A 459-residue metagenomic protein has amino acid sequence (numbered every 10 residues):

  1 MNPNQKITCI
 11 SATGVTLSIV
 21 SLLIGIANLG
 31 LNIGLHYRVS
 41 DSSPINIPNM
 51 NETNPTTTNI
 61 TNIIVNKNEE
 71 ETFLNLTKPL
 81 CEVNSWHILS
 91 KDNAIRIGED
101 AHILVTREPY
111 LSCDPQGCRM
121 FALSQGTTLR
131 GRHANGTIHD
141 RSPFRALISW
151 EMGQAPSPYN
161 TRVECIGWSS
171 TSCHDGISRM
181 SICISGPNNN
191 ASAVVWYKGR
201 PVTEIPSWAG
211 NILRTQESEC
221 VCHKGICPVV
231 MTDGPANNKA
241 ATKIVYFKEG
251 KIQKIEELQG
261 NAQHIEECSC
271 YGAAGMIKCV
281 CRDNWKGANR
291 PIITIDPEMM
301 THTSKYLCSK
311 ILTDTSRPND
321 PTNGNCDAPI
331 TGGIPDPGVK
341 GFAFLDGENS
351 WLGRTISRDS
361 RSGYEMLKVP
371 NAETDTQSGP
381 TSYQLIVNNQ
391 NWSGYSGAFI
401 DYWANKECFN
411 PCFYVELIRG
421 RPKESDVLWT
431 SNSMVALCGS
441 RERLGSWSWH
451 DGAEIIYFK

Functional and structural regions predicted by a protein language model:
I7, S11-G14, S21, N28 (+2 more regions): Heptad-repeat coiled-coil amphipathic alpha-helices that mediate oligomerization/assembly
N51-N54, N59, N68, N75 (+3 more regions): N-linked glycosylation sites
F73-S112, G153-S172, G199-V221, A236-N237 (+4 more regions): Surface loop/turn signatures of beta-propeller and other carbohydrate-active proteins
H87-I95, F121-P156: Beta-propeller domains
D114, S149-W150, W196-K198, F247 (+2 more regions): Conserved Ser/Thr-centered positions that define the repeating blades of beta-propeller domains
G117-A122, G176-S181, G225-V230, G275-C279 (+3 more regions): Entry beta-strands of beta-propeller and related beta-repeat scaffolds
L129-A146, N188-V194, N237-I244, K286-D296 (+2 more regions): Structural motif
V415-K459: Blade-level signature of beta-propeller repeat domains, shared across WD40, Kelch, NHL, RCC1 and BNR/Asp-box propellers
